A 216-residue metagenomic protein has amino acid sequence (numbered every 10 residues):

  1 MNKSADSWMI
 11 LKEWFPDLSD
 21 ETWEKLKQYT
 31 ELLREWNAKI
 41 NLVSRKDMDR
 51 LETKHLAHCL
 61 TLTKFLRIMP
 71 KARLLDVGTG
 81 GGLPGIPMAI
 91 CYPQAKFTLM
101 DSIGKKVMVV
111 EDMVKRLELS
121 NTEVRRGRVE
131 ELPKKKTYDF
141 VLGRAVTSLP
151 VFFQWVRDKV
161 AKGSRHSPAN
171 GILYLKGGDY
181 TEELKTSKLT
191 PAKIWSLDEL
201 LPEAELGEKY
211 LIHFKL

Functional and structural regions predicted by a protein language model:
M1-P70, L75, K105, E111-T122: Class I SAM-dependent transferase core
L60-G143, F153: Conserved SAM/SAH cofactor-binding pocket of Class I
M88, V156-G163: Class I S-adenosylmethionine-dependent transferase superfamily signal
E130, S148, K176-T181: Short "lid" loop at the C-terminus of a central beta-strand within the Rossmann-like core of SAM-dependent
S148-D158: A short, conserved alpha-helix within the catalytic core of class I
S164-D179: Conserved beta-strand signature within the Rossmann-like core of class I S-adenosyl-L-methionine
G177-L216: Active-site capping/gating segments
